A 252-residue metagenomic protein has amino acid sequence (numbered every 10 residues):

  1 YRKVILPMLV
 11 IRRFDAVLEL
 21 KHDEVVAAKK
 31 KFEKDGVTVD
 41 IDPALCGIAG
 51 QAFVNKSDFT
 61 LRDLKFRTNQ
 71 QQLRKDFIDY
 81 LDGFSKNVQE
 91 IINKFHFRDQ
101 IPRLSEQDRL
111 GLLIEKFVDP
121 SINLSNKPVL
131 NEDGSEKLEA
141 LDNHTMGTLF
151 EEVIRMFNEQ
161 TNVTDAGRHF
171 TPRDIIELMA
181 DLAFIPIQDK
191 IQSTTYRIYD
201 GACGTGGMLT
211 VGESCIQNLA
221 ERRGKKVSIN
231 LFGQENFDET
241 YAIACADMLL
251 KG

Functional and structural regions predicted by a protein language model:
Y1-I187: Non-catalytic, mostly N-terminal accessory regions of nucleic-acid modification and defense proteins
R168-G252: Conserved S-adenosyl-L-methionine
